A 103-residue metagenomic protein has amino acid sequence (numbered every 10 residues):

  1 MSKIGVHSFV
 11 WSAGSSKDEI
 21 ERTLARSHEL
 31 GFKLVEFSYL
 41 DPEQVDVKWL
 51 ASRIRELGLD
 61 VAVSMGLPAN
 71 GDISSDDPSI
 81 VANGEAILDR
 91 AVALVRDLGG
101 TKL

Functional and structural regions predicted by a protein language model:
M1-G100: N-terminal pre-domain/capping segments
